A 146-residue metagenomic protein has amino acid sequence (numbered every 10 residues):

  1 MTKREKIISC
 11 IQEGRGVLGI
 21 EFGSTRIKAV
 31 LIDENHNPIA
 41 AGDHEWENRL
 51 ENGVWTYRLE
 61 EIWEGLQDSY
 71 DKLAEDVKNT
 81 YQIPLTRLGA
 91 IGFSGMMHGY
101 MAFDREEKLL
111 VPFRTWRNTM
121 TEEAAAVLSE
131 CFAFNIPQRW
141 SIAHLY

Functional and structural regions predicted by a protein language model:
T2-E13, L18-I20, E34, L85 (+1 more regions): Active-site core segments that coordinate phosphate-bearing ligands/cofactors across diverse enzyme families
C10-I39, A90-S94, G99-F103: Gly/Thr-rich phosphate-binding beta-strand-loop-beta motif of the actin/hexokinase/Hsp70
F22, W46-N48, E106: Short, histidine-centered active-site or binding-site loop motifs used for metal coordination, general acid-base
I32, H44, R114-T115: Residue-level structural signal for beta-strand termini and adjacent loop
A40-G42, V111: A structural microfeature
G42-I83: N-terminal phosphate-binding loop and adjacent alpha-helix
K72-Y146: Glycine-rich phosphate-binding/catalytic subdomain of phosphoryl-transfer and nucleotide/sugar-phosphate-processing
